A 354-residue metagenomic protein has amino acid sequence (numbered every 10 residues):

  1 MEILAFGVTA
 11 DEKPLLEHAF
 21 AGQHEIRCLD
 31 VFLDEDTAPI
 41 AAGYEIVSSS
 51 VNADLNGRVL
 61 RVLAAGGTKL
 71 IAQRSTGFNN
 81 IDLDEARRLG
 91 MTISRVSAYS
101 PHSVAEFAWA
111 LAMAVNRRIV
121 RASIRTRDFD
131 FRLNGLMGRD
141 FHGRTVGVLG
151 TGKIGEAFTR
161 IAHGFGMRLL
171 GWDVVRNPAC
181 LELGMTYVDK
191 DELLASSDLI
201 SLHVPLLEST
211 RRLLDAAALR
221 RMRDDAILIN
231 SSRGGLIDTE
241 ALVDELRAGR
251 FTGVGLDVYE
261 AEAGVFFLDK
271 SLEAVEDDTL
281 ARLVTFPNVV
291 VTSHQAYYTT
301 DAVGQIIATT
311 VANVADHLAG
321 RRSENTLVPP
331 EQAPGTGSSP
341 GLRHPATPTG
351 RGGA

Functional and structural regions predicted by a protein language model:
M1-I93, D215: An N-terminal-biased, well-structured beta-alpha scaffold segment characteristic of Rossmann-like dinucleotide-binding
A41-I46, G66-T68, A195-I200, R223-A226: Short acidic/histidine-rich motifs immediately flanking catalytic phosphotransfer sites in two-component signaling
S50, R74-S75, M91-H102, D191 (+1 more regions): Short beta->alpha connector loops at strand-helix junctions that form conserved, small/polar/Pro-enriched
V51-N52, D198, V204-L206, S232-R233 (+1 more regions): Short glycine-/small-residue-rich Rossmann-like dinucleotide-binding loops
L89-T145, A157-R160: Phosphate-binding beta-alpha-beta segment of Rossmann-like dinucleotide-binding domains, i.e., the NAD(P)
N134-D224: Rossmann-like dinucleotide/phosphate-binding beta-alpha-beta segment
D225, S232-A354: Rossmann-like dinucleotide-binding domain for NAD(H)/NADP(H)
